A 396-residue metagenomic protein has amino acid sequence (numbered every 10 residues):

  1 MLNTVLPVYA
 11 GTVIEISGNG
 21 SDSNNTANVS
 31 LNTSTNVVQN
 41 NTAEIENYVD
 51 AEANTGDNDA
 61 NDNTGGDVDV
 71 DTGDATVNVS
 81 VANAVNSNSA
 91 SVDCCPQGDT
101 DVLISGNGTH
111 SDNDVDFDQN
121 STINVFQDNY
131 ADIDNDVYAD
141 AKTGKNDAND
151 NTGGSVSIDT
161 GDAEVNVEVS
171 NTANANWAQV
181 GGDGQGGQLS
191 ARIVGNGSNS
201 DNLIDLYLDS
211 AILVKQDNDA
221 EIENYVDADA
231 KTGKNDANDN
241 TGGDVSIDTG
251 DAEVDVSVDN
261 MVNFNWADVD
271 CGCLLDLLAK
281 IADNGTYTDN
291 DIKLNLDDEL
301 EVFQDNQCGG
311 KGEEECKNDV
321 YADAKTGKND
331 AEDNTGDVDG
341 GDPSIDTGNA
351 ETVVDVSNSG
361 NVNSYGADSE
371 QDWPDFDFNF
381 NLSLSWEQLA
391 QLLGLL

Functional and structural regions predicted by a protein language model:
L2-V8: C-terminal segment of classical bacterial N-terminal signal peptides
V8-L396: Low-complexity repeat regions of mature extracellularly deployed or surface/particle-associated proteins
